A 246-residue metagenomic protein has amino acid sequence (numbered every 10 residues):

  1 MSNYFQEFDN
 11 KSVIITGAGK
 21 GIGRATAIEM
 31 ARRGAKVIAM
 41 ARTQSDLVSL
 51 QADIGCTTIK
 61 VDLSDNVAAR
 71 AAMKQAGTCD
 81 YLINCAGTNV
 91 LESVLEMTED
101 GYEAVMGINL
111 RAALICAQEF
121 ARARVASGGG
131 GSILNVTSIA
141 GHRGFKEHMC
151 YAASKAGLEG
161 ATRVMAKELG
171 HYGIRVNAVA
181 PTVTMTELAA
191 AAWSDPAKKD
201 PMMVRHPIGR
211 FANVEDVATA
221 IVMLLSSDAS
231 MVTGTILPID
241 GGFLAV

Functional and structural regions predicted by a protein language model:
G19-K20: Conserved glycine-rich cofactor-binding loop
S93-V94, T98-M106, M202: Substrate-binding pocket helix/loop in short-chain dehydrogenase/reductase
L95, R143-M149, H171-Y172, G209 (+1 more regions): Active-site loop immediately N-terminal to the catalytic Tyr-X3-Lys motif of short-chain dehydrogenase/reductase
A117, S154, T162: Active-site helix of classical SDR
R122, K167-H171, S230: Alpha-helical segment proximal to the catalytic Tyr-Lys
S138: Residue(s) in the substrate-gating loop at a strand-loop-helix junction that position the organic substrate next
Y172-R175, R210-I239, F243-A245: C-terminal substrate-recognition "lid" of short-chain dehydrogenase/reductases
